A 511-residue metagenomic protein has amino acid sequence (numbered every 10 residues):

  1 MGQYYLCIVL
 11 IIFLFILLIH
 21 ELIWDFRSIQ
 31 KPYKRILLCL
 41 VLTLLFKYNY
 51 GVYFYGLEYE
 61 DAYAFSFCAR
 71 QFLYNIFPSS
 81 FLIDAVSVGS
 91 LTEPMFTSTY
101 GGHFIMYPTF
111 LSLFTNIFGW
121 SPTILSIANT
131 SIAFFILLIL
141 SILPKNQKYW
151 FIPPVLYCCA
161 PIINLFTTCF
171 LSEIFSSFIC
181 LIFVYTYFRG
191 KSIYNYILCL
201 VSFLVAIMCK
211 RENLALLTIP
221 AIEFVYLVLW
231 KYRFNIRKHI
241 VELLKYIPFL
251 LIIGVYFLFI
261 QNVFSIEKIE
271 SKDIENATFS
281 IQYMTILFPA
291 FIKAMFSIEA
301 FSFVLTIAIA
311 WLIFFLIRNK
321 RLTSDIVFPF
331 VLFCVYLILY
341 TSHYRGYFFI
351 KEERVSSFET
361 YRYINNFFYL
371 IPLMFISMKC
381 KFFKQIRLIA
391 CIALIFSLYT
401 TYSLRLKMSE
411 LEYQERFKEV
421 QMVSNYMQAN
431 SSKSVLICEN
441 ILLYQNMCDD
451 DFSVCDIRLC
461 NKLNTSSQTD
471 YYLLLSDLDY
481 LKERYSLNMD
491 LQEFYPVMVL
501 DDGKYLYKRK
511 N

Functional and structural regions predicted by a protein language model:
I16-D25, K31-A62, Y74, C209 (+3 more regions): Transmembrane signal-anchor helices characteristic of membrane glycosylation enzymes that use polyprenol
E21, I124-K148, I182, F314-L316: Transmembrane-helix motifs of polytopic, lipid-linked glycan transferases
L37, F151-I152, I197-V201, E242-L251 (+3 more regions): Signature aromatic-anchored transmembrane alpha helix within multi-pass, membrane-resident enzymes that catalyze glycan
M95-S112, N116-F135: Loop-to-helix entry region of an early transmembrane alpha helix in multi-pass inner-membrane enzymes
I162-F175: Short acidic/glycine- and proline-prone juxtamembrane loop motifs at membrane-interface regions of multi-pass membrane
I179, A215, Y347-K381: Hydrophobic/aromatic-rich transmembrane helices and adjacent perimembrane loops
Y226, W230, I240-W311, F333-T341: Membrane-lumen/periplasm interface segments of specific transmembrane helices in polyprenyl phosphate-linked
I395-D450: Membrane-embedded, lumen/periplasm-facing catalytic core of multi-pass transferases that use lipid-linked donors
